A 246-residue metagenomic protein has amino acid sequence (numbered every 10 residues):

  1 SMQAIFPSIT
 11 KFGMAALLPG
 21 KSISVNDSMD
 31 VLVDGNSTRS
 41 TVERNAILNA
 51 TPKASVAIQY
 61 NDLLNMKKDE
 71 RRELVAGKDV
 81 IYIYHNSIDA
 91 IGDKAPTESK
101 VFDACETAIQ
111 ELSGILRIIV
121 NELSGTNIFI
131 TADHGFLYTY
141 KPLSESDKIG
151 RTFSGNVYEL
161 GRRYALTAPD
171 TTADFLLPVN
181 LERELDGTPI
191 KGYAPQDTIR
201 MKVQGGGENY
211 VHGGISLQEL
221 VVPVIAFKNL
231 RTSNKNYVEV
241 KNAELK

Functional and structural regions predicted by a protein language model:
S1-K246: Feature captures the catalytic ectodomains and active-site-proximal regions of enzymes that hydrolyze or transfer
